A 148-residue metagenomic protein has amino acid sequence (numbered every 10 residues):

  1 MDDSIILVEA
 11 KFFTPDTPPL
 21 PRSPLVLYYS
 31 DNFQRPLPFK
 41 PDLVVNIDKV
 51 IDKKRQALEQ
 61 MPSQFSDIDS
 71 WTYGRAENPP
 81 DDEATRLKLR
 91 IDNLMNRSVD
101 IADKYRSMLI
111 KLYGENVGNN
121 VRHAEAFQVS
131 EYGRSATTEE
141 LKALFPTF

Functional and structural regions predicted by a protein language model:
M1-K11: A mobile, often basic/glycine-rich helix-loop segment that functions as the active-site lid/recognition loop
V8, P21-V26: A short helix->loop->beta-strand "cap" motif at the edges of active sites that frequently abuts
F12-P15, P19-R22, P36-L37, D42-F148: C-terminal accessory domains and tails appended to enzymatic cores
N32: Catalytic metal-binding/acid-base residues of hydrolase active sites
